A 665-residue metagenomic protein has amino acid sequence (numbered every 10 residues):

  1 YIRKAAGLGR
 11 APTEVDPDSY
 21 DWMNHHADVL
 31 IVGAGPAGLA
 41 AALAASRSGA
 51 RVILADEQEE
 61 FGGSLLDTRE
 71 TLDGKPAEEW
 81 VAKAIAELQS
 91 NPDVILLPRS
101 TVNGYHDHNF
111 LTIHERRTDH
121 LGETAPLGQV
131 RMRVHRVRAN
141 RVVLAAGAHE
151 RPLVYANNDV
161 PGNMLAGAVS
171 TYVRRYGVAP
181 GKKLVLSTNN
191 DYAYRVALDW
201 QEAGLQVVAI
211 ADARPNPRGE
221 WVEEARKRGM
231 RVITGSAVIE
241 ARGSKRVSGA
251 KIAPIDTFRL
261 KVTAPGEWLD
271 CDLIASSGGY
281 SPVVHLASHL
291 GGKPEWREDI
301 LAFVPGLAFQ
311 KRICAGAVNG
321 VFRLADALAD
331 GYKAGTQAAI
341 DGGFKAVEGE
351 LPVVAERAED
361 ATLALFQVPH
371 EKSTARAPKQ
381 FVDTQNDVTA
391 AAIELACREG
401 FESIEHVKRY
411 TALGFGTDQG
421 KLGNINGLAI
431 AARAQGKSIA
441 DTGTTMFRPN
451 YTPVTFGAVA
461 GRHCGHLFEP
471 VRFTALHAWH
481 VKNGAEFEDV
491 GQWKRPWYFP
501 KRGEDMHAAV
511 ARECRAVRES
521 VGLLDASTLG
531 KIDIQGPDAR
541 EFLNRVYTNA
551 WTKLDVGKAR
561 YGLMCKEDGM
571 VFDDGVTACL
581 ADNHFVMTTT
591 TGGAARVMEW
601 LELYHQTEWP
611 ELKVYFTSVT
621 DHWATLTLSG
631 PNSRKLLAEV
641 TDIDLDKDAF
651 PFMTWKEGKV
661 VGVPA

Functional and structural regions predicted by a protein language model:
Y1-F473, H622: Residues forming the flavin
R47, Q385-D387, Y410, R433-A665: Glycine/proline-enriched, intrinsically flexible loops and inter-domain linkers
